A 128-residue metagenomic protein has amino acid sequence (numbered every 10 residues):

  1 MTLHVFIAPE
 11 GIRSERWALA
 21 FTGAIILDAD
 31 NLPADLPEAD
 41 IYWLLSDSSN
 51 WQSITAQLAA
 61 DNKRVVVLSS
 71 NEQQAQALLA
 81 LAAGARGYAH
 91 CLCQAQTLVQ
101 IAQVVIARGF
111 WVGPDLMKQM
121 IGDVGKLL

Functional and structural regions predicted by a protein language model:
M1-D30: Short, charged N-terminal beta->alpha structural module
S14, L32-V65, E72-Q76: Conserved phosphotransfer microenvironments
N31, S70-Q73, L92-A95: Short, acidic/turn-prone active-site loops that include or flank metal/cofactor- and phosphate-binding residues
L78-A82, Q103: Alpha4-beta5-alpha5 "output face"
C93-L128: Short, flexible helix-to-coil linker/hinge segments that flank and couple to helix-turn-helix
